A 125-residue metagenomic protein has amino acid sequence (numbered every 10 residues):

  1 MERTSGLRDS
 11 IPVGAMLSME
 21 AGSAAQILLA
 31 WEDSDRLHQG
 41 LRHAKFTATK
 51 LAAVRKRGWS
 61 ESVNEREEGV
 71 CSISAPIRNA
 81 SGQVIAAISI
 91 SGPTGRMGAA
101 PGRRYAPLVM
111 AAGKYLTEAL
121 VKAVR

Functional and structural regions predicted by a protein language model:
M1-E68: Short, solvent-exposed recognition segments
E2, I77, G92-G95: Short, glycine/serine-rich, charged loops/turns that create anion-binding and catalytic segments at active sites
Q39, I77-R78, P107: Short low-complexity, flexible loop/linker segments enriched in glycine and/or proline with clustered acidic
H43-R57, E68, A86-R125: Juxtadomain coupling helices with adjacent low-complexity linkers
E68-P76: A short beta-strand signature within small-molecule sensing/ligand-binding domains used in signal transduction
R78-V84: Flexible loop/coil segments at beta-strand boundaries within sensory signal-transduction domains
